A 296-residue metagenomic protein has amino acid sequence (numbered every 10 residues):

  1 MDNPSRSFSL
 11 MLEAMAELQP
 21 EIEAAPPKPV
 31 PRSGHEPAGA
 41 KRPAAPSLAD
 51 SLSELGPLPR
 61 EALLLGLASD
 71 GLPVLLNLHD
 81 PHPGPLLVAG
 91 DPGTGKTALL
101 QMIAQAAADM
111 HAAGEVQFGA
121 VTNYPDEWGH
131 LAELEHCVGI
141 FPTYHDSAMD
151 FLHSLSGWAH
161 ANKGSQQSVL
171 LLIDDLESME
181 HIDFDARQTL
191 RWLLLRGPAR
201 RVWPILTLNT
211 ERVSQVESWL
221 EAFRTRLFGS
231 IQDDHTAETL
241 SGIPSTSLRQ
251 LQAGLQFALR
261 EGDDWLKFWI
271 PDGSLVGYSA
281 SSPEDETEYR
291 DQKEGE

Functional and structural regions predicted by a protein language model:
M1-E296: Accessory regions of macromolecular translocation/handling assemblies
